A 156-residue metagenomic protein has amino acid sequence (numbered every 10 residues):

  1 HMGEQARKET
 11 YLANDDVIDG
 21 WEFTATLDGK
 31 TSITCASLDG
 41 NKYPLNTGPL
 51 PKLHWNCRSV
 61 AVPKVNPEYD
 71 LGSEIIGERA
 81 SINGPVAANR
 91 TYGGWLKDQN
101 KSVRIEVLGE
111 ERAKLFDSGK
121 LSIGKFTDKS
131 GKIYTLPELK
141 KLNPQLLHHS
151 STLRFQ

Functional and structural regions predicted by a protein language model:
H1-H54, P63-Q156: Domain-core detector
